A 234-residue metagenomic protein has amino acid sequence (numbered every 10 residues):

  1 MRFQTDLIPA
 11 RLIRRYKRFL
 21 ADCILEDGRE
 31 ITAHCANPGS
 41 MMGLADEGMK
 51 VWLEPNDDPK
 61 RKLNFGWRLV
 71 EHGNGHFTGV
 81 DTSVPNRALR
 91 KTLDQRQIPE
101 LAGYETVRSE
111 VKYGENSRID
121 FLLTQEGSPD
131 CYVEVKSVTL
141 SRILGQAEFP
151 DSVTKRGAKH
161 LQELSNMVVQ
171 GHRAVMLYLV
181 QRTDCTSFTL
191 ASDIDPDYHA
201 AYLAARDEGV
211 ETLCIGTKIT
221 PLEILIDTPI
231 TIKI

Functional and structural regions predicted by a protein language model:
R14, P55-K60, V180: Short, charged beta-turn/beta-strand-edge "cap" motif at the junction between a beta-strand and an adjacent loop
K17-D22: Short aromatic-glycine-enriched beta-strand elements
G39-W52: Short nucleic-acid-contacting surface segments enriched for D/E, G, S/T with interspersed K/R
M49-D58, G216-T217: Flexible glycine-rich surface loops and low-complexity tracts that mediate binding to linear polymers
D58-H76: OB-fold/S1-family single-stranded nucleic acid-binding modules
H76-S83, D94, P99-T139, K159-Q162 (+2 more regions): Active-site metal-binding core of divalent-cation-utilizing nuclease and nuclease-like domains
G145-K155, Q162-I194, G216: Nucleic-acid nuclease catalytic cores
Q181-I234: Domain-level recognition of nuclease-like catalytic cores that cleave nucleotide substrates
